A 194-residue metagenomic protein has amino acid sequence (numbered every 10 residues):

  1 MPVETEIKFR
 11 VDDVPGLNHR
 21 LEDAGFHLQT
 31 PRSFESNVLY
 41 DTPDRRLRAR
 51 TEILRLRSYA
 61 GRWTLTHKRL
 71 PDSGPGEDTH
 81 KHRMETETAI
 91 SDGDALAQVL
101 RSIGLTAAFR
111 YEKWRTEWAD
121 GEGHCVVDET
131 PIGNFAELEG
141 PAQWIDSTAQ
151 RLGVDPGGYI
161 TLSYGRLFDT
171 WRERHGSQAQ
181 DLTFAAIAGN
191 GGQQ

Functional and structural regions predicted by a protein language model:
M1-H124, V154, G158-Q194: N-terminal strand-loop-strand beta-hairpin
V11-V14, P141-I145: Helix N-cap motif at beta-to-alpha junctions
L28-Q29, I145-S147: Short loop/beta submotifs within extracellular cysteine-rich repeat domains
R69, P131, A142: A short beta-strand motif that forms part of the nucleic acid-binding face of small beta-barrel RNA-binding folds
S73-G76, N134-A136, W144-D146: A short local loop/turn or secondary-structure capping micro-motif enriched for an aromatic residue
E87, E137-E139: Active-site scaffold segments
C125-I132, E139: A contiguous pocket-lining binding segment that forms or flanks enzyme active sites
Q143, A149-G157: A hydrophobic, small-residue-rich beta->alpha segment in the mid-to-C-terminal subdomain of diverse proteins
